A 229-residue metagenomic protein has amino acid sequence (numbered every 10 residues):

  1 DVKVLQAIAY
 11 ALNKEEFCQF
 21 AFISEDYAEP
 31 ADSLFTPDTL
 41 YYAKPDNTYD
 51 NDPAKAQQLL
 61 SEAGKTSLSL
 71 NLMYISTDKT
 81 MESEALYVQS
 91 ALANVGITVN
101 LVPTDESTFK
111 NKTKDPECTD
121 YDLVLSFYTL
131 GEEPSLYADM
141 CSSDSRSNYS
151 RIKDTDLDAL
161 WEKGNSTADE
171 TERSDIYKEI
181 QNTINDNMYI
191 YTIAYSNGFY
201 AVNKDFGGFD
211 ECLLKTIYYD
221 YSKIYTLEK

Functional and structural regions predicted by a protein language model:
D1-D38, S83, T183-T192: Periplasmic-binding protein-like
V2-K3, A11-L12, N47-A54, D78-L86 (+3 more regions): Soluble non-cytosolic domains of exported or imported proteins
K3-Q6, C18, N100-F109, Y137-K204 (+1 more regions): Extracytoplasmic/peripheral linker and loop segments enriched in polar/acidic and small residues with frequent Thr/Pro
Y10, D26-E62, D78-M81: Structural transition elements
K14-F17, D26-A28, T39-Y41, S76-T80 (+3 more regions): Solvent-exposed loop/turn segments at secondary-structure junctions within structured extracellular/periplasmic domains
S61-L130: Ligand/substrate-recognition segments at binding pockets and active sites
Y200-K229: Long beta-strand-rich cores associated with HINT superfamily self-processing modules
